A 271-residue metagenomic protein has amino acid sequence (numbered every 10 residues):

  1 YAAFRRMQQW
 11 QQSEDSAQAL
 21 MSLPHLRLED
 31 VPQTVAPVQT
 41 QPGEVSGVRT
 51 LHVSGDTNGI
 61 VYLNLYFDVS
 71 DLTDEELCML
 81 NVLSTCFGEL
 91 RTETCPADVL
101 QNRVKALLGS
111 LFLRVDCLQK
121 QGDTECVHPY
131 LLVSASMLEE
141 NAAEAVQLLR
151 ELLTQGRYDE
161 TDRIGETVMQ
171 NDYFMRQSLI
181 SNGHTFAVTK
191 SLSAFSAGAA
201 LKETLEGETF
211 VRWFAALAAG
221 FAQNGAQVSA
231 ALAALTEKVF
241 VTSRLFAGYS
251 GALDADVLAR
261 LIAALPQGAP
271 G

Functional and structural regions predicted by a protein language model:
Y1-C117, Q147, A233-A234, K238 (+1 more regions): His/Glu-rich zincin catalytic helix
A3-S13, R157, V168, F221 (+1 more regions): Intrinsic-disorder-associated interaction segments
N58-Q155, T161-A222, T242-G251: M16 family metallopeptidases and their MPP-like homologs
E140, E144, Q227, D256: Conserved active-site and cofactor/substrate-binding residues in soluble primary-metabolism enzymes
N224-T236: Structured alpha-helical segments in the cores of large, soluble enzyme domains
